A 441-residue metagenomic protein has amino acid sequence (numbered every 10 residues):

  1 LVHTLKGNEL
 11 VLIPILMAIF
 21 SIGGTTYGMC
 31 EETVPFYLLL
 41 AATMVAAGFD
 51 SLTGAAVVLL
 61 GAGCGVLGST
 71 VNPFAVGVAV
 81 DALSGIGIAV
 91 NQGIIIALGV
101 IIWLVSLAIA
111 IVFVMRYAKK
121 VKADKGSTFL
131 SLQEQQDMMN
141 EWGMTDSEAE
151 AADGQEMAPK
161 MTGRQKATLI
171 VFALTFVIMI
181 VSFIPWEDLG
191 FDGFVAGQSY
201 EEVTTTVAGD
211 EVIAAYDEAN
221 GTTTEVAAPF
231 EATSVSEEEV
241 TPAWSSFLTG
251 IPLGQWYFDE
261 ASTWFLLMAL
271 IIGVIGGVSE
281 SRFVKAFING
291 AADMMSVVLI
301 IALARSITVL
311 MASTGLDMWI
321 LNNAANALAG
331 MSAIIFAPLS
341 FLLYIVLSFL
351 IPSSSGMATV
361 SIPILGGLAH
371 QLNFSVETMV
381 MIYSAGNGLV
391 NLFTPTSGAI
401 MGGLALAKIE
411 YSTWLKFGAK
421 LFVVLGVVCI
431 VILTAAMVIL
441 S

Functional and structural regions predicted by a protein language model:
L1-L5, A79, L83, I251-G254 (+9 more regions): Hydrophobic alpha-helical segments of integral membrane proteins, encompassing both true transmembrane helices
H3-I15, F49-T53, K166-A167, F258-S262 (+3 more regions): Membrane-interfacial loop-to-helix junctions in multi-pass transporters
T4-E9, T25, M29, R164 (+7 more regions): Loop-to-transmembrane-helix entry motif
N8-A41, I301-T314, A327-G367, Q371-L372 (+2 more regions): Hydrophobic alpha-helical transmembrane segments of multi-pass integral membrane proteins, predominantly secondary
I15, G163-I184, M295-L310, V428-I432: Selective recognition of specific alpha-helical transmembrane segments in multi-pass small-molecule
G23-E32, A75, V181-D192, F247 (+4 more regions): Transmembrane helix-loop junctions in multi-pass membrane proteins
Y37-E134, G154-F172, S397-A436: Membrane-core helix-loop-helix motifs of multi-pass transport proteins
G93-R282, A286, L406, E410 (+1 more regions): Long, contiguous bundles of hydrophobic transmembrane helices that form the permeation core of multi-pass
